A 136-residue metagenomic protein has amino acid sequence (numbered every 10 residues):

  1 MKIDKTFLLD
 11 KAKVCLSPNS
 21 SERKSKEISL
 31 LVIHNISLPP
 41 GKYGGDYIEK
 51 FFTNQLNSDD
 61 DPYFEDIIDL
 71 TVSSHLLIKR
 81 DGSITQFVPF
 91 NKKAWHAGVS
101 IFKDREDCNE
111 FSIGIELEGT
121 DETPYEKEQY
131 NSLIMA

Functional and structural regions predicted by a protein language model:
K2-K24, L30, S37-M135: Active-site-adjacent loop/helix surface patches within enzyme catalytic domains that shape the substrate-binding cleft
